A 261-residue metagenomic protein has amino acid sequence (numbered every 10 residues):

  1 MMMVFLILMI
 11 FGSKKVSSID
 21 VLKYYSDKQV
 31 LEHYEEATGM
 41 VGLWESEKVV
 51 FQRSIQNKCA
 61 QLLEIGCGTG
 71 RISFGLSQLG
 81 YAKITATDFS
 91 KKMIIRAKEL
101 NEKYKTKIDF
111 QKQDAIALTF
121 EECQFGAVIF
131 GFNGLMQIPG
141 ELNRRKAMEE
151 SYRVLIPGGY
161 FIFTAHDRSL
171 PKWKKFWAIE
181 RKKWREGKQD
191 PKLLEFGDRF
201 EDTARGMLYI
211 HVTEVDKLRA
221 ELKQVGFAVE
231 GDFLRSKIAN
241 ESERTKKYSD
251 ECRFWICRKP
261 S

Functional and structural regions predicted by a protein language model:
M1-N57, G75: Conserved class I S-adenosyl-L-methionine
C59-G66: Conserved class I S-adenosyl-L-methionine
T69-A117: Class I SAM-dependent methyltransferase SAM/SAH-binding core
I116-V128: A short acidic, Gly/Pro-enriched loop at the edge of an enzyme's catalytic core that lines a small-molecule cofactor
A127-L142: A short SAM/SAH-binding and catalytic strip from SAM-dependent methyltransferases
R145-P157: A short glycine-rich, Lys/Arg-flanked "PGG" loop and its adjoining helix->strand segment in the class I
I162-E221, G231-A239: SAM-dependent methyltransferase
E243-S261: Core SAM-dependent methyltransferase catalytic element
